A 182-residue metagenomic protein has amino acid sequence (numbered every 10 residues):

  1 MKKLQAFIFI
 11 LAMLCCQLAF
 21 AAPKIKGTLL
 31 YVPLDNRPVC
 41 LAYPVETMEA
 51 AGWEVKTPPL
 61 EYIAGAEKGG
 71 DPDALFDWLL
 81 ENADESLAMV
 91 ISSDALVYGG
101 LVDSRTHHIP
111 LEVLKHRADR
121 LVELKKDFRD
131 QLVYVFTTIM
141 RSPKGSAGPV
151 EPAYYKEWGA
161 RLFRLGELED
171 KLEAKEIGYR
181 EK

Functional and structural regions predicted by a protein language model:
M1-I8: Bacterial N-terminal signal peptides that target proteins for export
I8-Q17: Bacterial N-terminal signal peptides
P23-D84: Basic, amphipathic N-terminal segments that precede the first structured/catalytic domain
T28, L87-A88, L132: Structural motif
G70, V97-L111, A147-Y155: Surface-exposed, active-site-proximal loop segments in enzymatic domains
P72-L75, H107-V122, K182: Well-ordered, non-membrane alpha-helical segments in soluble/globular domains
L124-V133: A short helix->loop->beta-strand "cap" motif at the edges of active sites that frequently abuts
A153-K182: Acidic, His- and aromatic-enriched active-site or binding-groove loops in soluble protein domains that engage sugars
